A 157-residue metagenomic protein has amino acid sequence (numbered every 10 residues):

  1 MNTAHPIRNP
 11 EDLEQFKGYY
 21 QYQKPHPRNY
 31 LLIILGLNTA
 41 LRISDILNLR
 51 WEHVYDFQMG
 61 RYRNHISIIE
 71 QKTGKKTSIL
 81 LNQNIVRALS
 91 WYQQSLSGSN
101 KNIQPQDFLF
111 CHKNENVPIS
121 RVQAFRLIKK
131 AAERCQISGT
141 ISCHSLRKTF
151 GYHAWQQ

Functional and structural regions predicted by a protein language model:
M1-P10: N-terminal export signals and maturation junctions of secreted/periplasmic proteins
H5, Q71-S90, Q106-K129: C-terminal catalytic core of Y-nucleophile DNA break-rejoin enzymes
P10-T39, I43: Basic, Lys/Arg- and aromatic-enriched nucleic-acid-binding interface segment
D12-Y20, C111-H112, E133-Q136: Short, Lys/Arg-enriched N-terminal segment that forms or immediately precedes the first helix of a structured domain
Y20-P25, R126-Q157: Short, basic (Lys/Arg/His-rich) helix/loop patches that form interaction surfaces in the mid-to-C-terminal regions
N48-I85: Conserved tyrosine-mediated DNA breakage-rejoining catalytic core shared by Y-recombinases
G98-Q106: Short, flexible active-site-proximal loops enriched in glycine and acidic residues
